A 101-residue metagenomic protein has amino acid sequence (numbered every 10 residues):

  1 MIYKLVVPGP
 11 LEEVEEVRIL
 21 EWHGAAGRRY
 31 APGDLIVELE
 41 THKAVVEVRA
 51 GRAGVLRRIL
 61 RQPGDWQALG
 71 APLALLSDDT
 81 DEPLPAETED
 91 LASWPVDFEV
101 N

Functional and structural regions predicted by a protein language model:
M1-L35, T88-N101: Acidic, low-complexity mobile loops and tails
P8-P10, G51, D79: Generic beta-structure capping elements
E15-R18, K43, A53-G54: Short, small/polar residue-rich loop motifs at catalytic or cofactor-binding pockets
G24-A25, Y30-A31, A50-G51, R61-Q62 (+1 more regions): Surface-exposed strand-loop junctions at beta-sheet edges and helix termini that form docking/interaction patches
Y30-R49, A68-T88: Short hydrophobic beta/alpha edge segments that flank linear recognition/processing sites
V45, R49-R57, L84-N101: Short, compositionally biased
G54-L56, R61-Q62, L69-L73, T80-D81 (+1 more regions): Short, intrinsically disordered/low-complexity patches at protein termini and at juxtamembrane boundaries
